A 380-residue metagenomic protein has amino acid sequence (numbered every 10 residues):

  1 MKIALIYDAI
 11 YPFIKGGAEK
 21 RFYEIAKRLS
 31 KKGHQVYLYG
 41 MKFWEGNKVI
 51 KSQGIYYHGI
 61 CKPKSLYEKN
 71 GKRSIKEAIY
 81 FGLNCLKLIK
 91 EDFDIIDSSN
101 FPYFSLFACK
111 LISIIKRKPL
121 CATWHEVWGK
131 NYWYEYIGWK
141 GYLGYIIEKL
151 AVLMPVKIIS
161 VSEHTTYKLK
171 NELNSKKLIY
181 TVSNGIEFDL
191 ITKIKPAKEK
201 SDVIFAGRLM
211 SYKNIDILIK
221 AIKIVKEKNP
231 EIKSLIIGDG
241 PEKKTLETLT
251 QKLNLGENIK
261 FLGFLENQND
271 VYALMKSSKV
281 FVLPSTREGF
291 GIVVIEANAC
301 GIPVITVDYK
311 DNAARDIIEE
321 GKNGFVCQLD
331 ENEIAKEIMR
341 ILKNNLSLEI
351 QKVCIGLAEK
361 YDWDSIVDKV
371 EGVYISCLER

Functional and structural regions predicted by a protein language model:
L111-I115, W128, K140-I158: Membrane-proximal helix-turn-helix segments that form the acceptor-binding/catalytic region of lipid-linked
H164, G185: Carbohydrate-associated surface elements
A197-K213, I219-I222, L235: Conserved donor-binding/catalytic core segment of Leloir-type glycosyltransferases
E247-L265: Nucleotide-activated donor-binding/catalytic signature segment of Leloir-type glycosyltransferases, i.e., the conserved
A273-S278: Short alpha-helical donor nucleotide-sugar binding micro-motif in glycosyltransferases
T286: Aromatic "clamp/platform" in nucleotide-sugar-dependent glycosyltransferases that forms part of the donor/acceptor
P303-D308: Short hydrophobic beta-strand element within catalytic cores of glycosyltransferases and related nucleotide-activated
E319-E331, R340-N345: Conserved acidic donor-binding segment of nucleotide-sugar-dependent glycosyltransferases
